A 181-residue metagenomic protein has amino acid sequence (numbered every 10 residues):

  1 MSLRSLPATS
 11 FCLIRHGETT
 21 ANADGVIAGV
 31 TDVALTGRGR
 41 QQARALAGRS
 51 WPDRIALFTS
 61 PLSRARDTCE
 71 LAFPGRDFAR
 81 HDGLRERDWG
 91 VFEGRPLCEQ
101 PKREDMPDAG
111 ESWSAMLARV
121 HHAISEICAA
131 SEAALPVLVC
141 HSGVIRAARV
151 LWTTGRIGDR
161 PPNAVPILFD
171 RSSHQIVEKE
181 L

Functional and structural regions predicted by a protein language model:
L6-R76, D108-E111: Active-site-proximal alpha-helix that buttresses catalytic centers in soluble enzyme cores
F11, I55, E126, E132-S142: Generic beta-sheet signal
T19, V144-I145: Short active-site segment of divalent metal-dependent hydrolases/proteases that encodes the spacing between
A34, R76-G83, R156-V165: Short hydrophobic/aromatic-enriched beta-strand-loop microsegments
G48-A56, A72-F78, E132-A133, T153-I157 (+1 more regions): Short glycine/proline-enriched coil/turn segments at helix->beta-strand junctions
T59-S60, A118, V139-C140: Short beta-strand scaffold positions
E70-H122, V177-L181: Phosphate-handling substructures
T153-L181: Domain-level recognition of soluble alpha/beta enzyme cores, biased toward histidine phosphatases/phosphomutases
